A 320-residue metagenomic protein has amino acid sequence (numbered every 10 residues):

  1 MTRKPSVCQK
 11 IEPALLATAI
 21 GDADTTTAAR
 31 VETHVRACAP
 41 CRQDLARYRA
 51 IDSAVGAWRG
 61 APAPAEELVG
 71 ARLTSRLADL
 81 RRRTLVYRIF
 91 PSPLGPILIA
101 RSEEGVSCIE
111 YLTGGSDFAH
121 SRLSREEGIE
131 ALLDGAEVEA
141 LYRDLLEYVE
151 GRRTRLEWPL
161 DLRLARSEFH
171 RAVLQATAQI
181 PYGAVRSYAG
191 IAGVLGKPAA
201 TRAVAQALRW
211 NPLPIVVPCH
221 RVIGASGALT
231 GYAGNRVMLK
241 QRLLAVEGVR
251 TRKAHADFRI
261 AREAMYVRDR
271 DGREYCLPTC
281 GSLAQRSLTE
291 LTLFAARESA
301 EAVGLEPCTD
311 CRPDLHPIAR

Functional and structural regions predicted by a protein language model:
M1-A199, R242, V246-R320: Basic nucleic-acid-binding alpha-helical/helix-turn surface characteristic of O6-alkylguanine DNA
R49, R209-W210, V222, I318: Residue-level signal for alpha-helical context at structural boundaries
A200-P214: Regulatory, non-catalytic segments
I215-I223: Short Lys/Arg-enriched helix C-cap and helix-to-coil transition segments that create basic nucleic-acid-contact patches
A233-V237: Catalytic-site neighborhood detector that most strongly recognizes the C-terminal catalytic loop/helix of tyrosine
